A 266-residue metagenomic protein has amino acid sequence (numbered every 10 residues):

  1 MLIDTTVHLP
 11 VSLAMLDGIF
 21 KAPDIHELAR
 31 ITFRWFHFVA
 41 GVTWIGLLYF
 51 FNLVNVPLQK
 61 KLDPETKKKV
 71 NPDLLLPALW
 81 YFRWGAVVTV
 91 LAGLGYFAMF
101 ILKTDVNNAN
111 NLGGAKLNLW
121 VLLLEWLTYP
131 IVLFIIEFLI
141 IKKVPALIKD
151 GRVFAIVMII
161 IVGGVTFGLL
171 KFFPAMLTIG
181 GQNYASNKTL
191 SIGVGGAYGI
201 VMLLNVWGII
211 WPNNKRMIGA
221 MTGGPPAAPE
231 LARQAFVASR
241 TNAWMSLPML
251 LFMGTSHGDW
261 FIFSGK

Functional and structural regions predicted by a protein language model:
L2-K266: Polytopic transmembrane helical bundles with strong interfacial aromatic enrichment
